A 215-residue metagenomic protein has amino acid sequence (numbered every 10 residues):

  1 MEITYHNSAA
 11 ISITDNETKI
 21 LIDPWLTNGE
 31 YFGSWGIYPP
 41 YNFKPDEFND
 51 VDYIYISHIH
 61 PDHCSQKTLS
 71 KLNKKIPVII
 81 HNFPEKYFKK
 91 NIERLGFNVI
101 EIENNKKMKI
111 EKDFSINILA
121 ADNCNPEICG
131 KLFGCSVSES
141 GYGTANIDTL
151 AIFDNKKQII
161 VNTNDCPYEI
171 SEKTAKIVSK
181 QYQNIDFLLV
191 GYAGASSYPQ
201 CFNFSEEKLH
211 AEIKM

Functional and structural regions predicted by a protein language model:
M1-K44, G143-D165: Conserved beta-strand hairpin/beta-sheet module of binuclear metal-dependent hydrolase folds, prominently
N7-A9, I59-D62, F83-E85, C166-I170: Short beta->alpha connector loops
A10-T14, M108-Q183: Catalytic core of the metallo-beta-lactamase
T18-Y55, I59, Q66-K71, P126-L132 (+1 more regions): Pre-active-site segment of Zn-dependent metallo-hydrolases
I20, Y55, I79, I160-N162 (+1 more regions): Structural motif
P24-L26, I59, A121-D122, N164-C166 (+1 more regions): Active-site metal-binding loops of divalent metal-dependent hydrolases
Y41-M108, N125-P126: Active-site HxH/HxHxD metal-binding segment of metal-dependent hydrolases
Y168-M215: Cap/insert and terminal regions of metallo-dependent hydrolase folds
